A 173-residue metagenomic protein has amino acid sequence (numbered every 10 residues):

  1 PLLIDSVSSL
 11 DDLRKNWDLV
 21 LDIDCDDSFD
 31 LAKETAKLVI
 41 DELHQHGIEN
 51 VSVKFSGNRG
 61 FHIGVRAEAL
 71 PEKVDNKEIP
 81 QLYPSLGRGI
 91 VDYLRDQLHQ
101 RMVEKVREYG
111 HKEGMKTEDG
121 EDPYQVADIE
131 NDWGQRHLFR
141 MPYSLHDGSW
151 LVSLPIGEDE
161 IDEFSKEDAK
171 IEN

Functional and structural regions predicted by a protein language model:
P1-S9, T35-E49, V53-K54: Conserved alpha/beta core surface patches that mediate binding of polyanionic ligands
P1-V20, D24-C25, F29, Y124-Q125: SsDNA-processing nucleotidyl-transfer enzymes
D5-D11, E130-G134, F139-L145, P155-E160: Conserved, charge-rich beta-strand/loop surface module that forms ligand/interface-binding patches within domains
D18-L21, N50-E78, L138-P142: Histidine-centered divalent-metal-coordination microenvironment in nucleic-acid enzymes
S28-H46, V65-D122, D147-A169: Helical (often loop-to-helix) elements that flank the catalytic cores of nucleotide-handling enzymes
S56-G60, Y109-P142: A glycine-rich phosphate-binding loop feature that marks nucleotide/adenosyl-phosphate handling sites
I171-N173: Activation/maturation switch segments at domain boundaries
